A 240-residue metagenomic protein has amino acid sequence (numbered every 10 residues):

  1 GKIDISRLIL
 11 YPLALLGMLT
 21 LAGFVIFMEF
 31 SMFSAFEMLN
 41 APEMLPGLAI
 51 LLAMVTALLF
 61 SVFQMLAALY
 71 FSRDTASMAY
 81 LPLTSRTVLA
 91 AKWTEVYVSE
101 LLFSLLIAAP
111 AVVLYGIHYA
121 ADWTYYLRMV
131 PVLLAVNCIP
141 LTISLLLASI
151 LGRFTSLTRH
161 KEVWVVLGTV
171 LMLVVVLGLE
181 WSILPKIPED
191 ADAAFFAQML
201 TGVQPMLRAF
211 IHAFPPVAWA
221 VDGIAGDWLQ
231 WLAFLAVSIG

Functional and structural regions predicted by a protein language model:
G1-I5, Y80, R86-V88: Cytosolic juxtamembrane N-terminal segments of multi-pass membrane proteins
G1-L58, I107-G240: Transmembrane alpha-helical segments and their membrane-interface loop/helix boundaries that make up the transmembrane
L39, S61-L81: Transmembrane helix boundary and interhelical loop/hinge segments in multi-pass membrane proteins
F63-Y70, E100-L106, P140-L141: Short helix-coil transition sites and intra-membrane helix breaks within transmembrane domains of multi-pass
F71, K92, H118-A120: Short, exposed beta-strand "edge-strand" segments with a Pro/Gly-rich flavor and a Y/T-containing core
S72-T75, Y80-S85, L157-V166: Cytoplasmic juxtamembrane regions at transmembrane-helix boundaries
S85-V112: Selective transmembrane-helix segments that form parts of the transport pathway or gating/packing helices in multipass
